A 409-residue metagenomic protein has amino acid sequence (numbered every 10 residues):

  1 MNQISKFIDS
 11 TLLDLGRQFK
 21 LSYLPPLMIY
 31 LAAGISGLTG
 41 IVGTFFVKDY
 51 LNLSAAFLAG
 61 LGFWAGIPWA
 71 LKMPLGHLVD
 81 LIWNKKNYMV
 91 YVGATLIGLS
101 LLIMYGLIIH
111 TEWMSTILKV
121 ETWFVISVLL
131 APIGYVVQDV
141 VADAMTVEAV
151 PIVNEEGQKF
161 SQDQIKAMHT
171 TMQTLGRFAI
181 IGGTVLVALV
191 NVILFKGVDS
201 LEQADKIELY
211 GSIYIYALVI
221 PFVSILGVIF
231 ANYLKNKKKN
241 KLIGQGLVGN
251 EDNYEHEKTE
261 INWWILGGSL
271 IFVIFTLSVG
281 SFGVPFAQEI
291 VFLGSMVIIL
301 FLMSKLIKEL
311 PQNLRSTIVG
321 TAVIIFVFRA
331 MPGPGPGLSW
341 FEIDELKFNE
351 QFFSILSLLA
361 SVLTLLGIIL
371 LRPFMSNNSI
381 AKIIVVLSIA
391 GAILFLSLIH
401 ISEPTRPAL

Functional and structural regions predicted by a protein language model:
M1-L21, W113-S115, K119-V125, A149-P334: Intracellular loop-helix junctions on the cytosolic face of multi-pass helical membrane proteins
S5-G66, V319-E345: Helix-loop boundary and gating motifs at the non-cytosolic
A55-G62, H169, N349-S357: Juxtamembrane helix-start elements in MFS-like secondary transporters
L61-P68, L356-T364: Transmembrane alpha-helical segments of major facilitator superfamily
L71-N84, G367-K382: Helix-to-loop junctions at the C-terminal end of transmembrane segments in multipass secondary transporters
Y88-I103, I383-S397: Structural signature of the two symmetry-related core transmembrane helices
V137-N154: Intracellular juxtamembrane helix-capping segments at the cytosolic ends of symmetry-related transmembrane helices
I399-L409: Single conserved hydrophobic/aromatic residue that forms the stacking wall/gate of nucleotide- or nucleobase-binding
